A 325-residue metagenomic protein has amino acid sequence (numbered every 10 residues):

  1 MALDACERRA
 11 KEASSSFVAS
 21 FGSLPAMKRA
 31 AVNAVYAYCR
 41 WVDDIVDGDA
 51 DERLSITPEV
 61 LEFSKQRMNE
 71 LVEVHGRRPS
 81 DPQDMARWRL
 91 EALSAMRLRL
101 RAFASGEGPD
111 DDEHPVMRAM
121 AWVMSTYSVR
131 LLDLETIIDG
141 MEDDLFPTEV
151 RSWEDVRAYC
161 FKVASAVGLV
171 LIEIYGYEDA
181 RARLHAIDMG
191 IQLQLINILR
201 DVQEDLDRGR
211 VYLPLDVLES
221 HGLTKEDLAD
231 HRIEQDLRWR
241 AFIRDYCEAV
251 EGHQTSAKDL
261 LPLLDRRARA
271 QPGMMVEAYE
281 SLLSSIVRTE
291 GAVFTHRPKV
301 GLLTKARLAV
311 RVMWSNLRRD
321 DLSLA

Functional and structural regions predicted by a protein language model:
M1-L193, L199, Q203-A325: Catalytic cores of Mg2+-dependent Asp-rich isoprenoid enzymes
